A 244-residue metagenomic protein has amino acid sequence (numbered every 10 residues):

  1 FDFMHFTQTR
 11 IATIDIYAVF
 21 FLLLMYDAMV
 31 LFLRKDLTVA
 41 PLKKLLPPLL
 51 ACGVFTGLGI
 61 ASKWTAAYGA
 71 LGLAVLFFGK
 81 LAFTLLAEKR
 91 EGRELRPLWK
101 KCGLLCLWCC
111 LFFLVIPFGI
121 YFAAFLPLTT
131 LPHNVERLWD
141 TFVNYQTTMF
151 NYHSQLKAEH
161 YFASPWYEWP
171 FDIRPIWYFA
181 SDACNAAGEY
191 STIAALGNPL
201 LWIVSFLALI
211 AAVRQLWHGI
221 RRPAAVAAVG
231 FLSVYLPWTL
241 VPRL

Functional and structural regions predicted by a protein language model:
M4-Y17, S62-T65: Short acidic/glycine- and proline-prone juxtamembrane loop motifs at membrane-interface regions of multi-pass membrane
V19, T65-A87: Transmembrane-embedded, aromatic-rich helix segments that form part of the hydrophobic channel/pocket engaging
M25-P48, F78-E88: Membrane-interface transmembrane helices that cradle and orient dolichyl/undecaprenyl
P41-K63, Y235: Membrane-interface alpha helices of multi-pass inner-membrane proteins
L42-K43, L85-W108, A208-V229: Membrane-interface helix-loop-helix junctions at transmembrane boundaries of multi-pass membrane enzymes, predominantly
I60, Q215, L232-L244: Transmembrane-helix signature of polytopic, lipid-linked glycan biosynthesis machinery
L98-K101, W108, P117-D172: Aromatic-rich transmembrane-lumenal/periplasmic boundary elements in polytopic membrane proteins
D182-A186, S191-R221: Hydrophobic, aromatic-rich transmembrane alpha-helices and their immediate juxtamembrane boundary segments
